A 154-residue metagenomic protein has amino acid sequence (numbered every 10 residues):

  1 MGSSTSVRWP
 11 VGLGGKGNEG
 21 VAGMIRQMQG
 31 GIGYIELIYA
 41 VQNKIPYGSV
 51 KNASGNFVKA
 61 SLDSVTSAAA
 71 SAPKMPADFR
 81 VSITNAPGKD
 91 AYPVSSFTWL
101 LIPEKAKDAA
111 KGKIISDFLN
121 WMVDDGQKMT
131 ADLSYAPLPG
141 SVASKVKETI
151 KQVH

Functional and structural regions predicted by a protein language model:
M1-S71: Ligand-binding pocket segment of bilobal, Venus flytrap-like solute-binding proteins
R8, G31, I38, D78-S82 (+3 more regions): Residue-level preference for alpha-helix termini and adjacent loops
W9, G20-A22, I35-I38, S71 (+5 more regions): Short, flexible coil/linker segments at or flanking structured domains
W9-V11, G15, S49-N52, N85 (+2 more regions): Generic structural "secondary-structure junction" signal
V21, R26-G30, Y34, P76-S95 (+1 more regions): A broadly tuned preference for mixed-charge, low-complexity surface segments
G33-A40, P46, A69-D78, D108-G112 (+1 more regions): Short flexible/disordered coil segments
N52-I114: C-terminal lobe and pocket-closing loops of periplasmic/extracytoplasmic Venus-flytrap solute-binding proteins
P87-H154: Extracellular/periplasmic juxtamembrane helices and adjacent flexible linkers that interface with membrane partners
